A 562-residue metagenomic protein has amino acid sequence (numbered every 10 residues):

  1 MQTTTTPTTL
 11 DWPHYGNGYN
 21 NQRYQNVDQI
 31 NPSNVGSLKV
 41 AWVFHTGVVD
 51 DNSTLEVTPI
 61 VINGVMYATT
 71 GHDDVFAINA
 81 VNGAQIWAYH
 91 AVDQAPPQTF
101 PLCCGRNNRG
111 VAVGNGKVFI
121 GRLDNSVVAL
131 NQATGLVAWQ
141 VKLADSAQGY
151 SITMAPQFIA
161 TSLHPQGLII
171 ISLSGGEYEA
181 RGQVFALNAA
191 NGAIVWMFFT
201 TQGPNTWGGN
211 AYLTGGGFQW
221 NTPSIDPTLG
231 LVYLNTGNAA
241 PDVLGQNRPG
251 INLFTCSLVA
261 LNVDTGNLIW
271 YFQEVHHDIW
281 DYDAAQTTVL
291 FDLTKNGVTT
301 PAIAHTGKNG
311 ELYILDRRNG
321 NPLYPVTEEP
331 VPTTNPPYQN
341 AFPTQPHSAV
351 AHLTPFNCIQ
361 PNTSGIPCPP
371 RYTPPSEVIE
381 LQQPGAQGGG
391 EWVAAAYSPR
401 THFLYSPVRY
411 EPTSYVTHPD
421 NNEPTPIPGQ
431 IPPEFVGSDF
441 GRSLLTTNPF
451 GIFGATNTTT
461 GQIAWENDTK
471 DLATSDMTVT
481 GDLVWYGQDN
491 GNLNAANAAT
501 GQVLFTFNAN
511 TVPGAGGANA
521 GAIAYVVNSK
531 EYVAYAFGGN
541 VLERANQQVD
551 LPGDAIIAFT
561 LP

Functional and structural regions predicted by a protein language model:
M1-D50, A84-F100, L136-D145, A193-T201 (+8 more regions): Aromatic (tryptophan-biased) beta-strands that constitute blades/sheets of beta-rich domains
W12-G16, N52-D74, F100-S126, S151-R181 (+9 more regions): Repeat-blade elements of multi-bladed beta-propeller folds
P32-V35, A80, Q132, T161 (+9 more regions): Inter-blade boundary loops/turns of WD-repeat beta-propellers
L130-G135, G182-I194, R248-N267, D316-G320 (+2 more regions): Beta-propeller blade signature
E179-Q183, V243-L244, T255, E311 (+4 more regions): Structural motif
N238, V243, R248-P249, N262-T265 (+4 more regions): Long hydrophobic segments that form regular secondary structure
H276-T287, E329-T333, Q383-G389, D468-D476 (+1 more regions): Conserved blade-ending motifs and adjacent loop-strand segments that build the rim/top face of beta-propeller domains
V289-P336, C358, Q548, L561: Phosphate/diphosphate-binding loops
